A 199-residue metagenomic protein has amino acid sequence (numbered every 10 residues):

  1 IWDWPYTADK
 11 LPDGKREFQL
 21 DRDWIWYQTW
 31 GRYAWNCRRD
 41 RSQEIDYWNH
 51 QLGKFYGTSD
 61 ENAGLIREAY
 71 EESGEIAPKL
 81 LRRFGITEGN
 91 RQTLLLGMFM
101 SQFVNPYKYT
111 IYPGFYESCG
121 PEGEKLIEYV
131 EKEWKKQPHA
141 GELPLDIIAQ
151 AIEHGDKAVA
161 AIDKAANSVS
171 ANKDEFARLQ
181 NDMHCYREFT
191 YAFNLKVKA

Functional and structural regions predicted by a protein language model:
W2-A199: C-terminal non-catalytic alpha-helical accessory regions
